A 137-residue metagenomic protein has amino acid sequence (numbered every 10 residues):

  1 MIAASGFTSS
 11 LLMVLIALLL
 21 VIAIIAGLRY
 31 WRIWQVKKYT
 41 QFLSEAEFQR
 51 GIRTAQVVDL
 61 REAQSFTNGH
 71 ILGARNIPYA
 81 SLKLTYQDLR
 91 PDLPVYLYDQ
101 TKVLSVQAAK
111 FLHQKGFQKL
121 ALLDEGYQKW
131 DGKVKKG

Functional and structural regions predicted by a protein language model:
M1-E45, G51, A55, A63-P94 (+1 more regions): Rhodanese-like catalytic fold shared by cysteine-dependent sulfurtransferases and DSP/PTP-type phosphatases
